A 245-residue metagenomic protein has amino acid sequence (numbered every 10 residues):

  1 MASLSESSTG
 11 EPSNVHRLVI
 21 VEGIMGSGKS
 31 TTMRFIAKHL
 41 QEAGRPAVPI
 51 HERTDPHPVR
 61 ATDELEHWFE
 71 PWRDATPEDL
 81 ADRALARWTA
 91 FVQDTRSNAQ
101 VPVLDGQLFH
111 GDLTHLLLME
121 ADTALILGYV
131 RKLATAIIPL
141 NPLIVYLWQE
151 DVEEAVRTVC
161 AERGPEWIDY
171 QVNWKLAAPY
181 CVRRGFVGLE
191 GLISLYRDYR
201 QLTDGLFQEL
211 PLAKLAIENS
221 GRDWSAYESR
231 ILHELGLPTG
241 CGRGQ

Functional and structural regions predicted by a protein language model:
M1-L18: Extreme N-terminal, non-catalytic leader segments that precede Walker-type/kinase nucleotide-binding cores
V21: Hydrophobic anchor at the beta1->P-loop junction of P-loop NTPases
I24: P-loop (Walker A) phosphate-binding loop of NTP-binding proteins
K29: Conserved lysine of the Walker
T32, I36: Hydrophobic positions on the alpha1 helix immediately C-terminal to the Walker A/P-loop
A37-R87: Conserved substrate/cofactor phosphate-moiety recognition/catalytic segment in nucleotide-dependent phosphotransferases
Q93-R96, G106-Q171: ATP-dependent NMP and nucleoside kinases share a basic, alpha-helical "lid"
W174-Q245: NTP-dependent small-molecule kinase module
